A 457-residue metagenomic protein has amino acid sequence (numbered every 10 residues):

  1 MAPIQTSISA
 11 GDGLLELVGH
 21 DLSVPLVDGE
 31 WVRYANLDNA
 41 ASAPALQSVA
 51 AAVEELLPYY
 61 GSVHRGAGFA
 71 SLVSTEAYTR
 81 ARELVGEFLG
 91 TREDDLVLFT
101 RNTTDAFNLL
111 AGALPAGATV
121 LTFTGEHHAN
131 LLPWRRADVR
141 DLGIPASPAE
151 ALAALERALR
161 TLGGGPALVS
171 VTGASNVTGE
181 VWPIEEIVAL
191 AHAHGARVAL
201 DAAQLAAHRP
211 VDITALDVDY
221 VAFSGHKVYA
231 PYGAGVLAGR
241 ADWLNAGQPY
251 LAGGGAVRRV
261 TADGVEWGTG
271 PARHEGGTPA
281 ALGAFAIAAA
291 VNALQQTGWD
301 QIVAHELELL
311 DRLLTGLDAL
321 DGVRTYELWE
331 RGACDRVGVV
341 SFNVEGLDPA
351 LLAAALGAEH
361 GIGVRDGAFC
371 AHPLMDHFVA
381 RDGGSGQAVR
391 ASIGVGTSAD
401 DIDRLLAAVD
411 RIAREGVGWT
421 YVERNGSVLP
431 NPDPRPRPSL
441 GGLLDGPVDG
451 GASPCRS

Functional and structural regions predicted by a protein language model:
M1-S457: Pyridoxal 5′-phosphate
